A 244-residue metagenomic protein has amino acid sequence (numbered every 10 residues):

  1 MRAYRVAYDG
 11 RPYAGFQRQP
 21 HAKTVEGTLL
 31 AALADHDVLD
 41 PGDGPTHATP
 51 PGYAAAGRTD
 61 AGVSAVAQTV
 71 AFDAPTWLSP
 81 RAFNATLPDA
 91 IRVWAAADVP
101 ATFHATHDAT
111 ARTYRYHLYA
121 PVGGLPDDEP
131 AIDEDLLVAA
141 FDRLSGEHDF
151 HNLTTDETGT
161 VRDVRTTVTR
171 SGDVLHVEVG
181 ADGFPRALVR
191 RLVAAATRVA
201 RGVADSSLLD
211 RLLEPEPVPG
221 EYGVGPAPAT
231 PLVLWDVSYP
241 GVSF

Functional and structural regions predicted by a protein language model:
M1-F244: Structured-RNA-binding interfaces characteristic of tRNA pseudouridine synthases
